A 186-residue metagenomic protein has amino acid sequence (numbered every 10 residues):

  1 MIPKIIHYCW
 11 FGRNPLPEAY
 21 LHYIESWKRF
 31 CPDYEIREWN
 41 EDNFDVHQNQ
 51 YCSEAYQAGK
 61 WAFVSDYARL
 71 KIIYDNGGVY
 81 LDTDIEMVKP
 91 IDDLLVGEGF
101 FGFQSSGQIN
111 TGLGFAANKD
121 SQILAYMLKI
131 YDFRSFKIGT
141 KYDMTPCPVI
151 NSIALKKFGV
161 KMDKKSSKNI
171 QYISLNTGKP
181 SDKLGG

Functional and structural regions predicted by a protein language model:
M1-S65, L81-G186: Glycosyltransferase-associated regions of secretory-pathway enzymes, highlighting luminal stem/catalytic domains
D66-G78: Small-residue hinge/turn detector
